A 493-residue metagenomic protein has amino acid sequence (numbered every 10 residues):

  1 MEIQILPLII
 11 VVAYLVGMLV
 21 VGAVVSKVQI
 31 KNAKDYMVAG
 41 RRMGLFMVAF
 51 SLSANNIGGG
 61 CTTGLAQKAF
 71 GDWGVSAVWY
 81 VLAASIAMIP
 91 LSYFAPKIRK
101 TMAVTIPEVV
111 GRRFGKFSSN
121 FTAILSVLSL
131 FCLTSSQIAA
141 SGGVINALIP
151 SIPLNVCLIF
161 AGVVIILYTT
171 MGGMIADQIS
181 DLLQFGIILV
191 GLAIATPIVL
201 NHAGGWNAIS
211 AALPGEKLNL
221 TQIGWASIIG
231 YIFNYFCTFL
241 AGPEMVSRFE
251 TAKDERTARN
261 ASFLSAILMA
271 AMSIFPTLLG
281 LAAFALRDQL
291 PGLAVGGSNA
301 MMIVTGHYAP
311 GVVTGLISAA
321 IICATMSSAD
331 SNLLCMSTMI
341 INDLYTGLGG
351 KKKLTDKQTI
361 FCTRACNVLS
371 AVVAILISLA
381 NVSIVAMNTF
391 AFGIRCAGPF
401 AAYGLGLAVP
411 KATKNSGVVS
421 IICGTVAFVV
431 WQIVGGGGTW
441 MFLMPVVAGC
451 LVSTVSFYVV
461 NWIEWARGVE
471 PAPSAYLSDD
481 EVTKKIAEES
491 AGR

Functional and structural regions predicted by a protein language model:
M1-R493: Membrane-embedded helix-loop-helix hairpins and adjacent transmembrane boundary segments in multi-pass transporters
